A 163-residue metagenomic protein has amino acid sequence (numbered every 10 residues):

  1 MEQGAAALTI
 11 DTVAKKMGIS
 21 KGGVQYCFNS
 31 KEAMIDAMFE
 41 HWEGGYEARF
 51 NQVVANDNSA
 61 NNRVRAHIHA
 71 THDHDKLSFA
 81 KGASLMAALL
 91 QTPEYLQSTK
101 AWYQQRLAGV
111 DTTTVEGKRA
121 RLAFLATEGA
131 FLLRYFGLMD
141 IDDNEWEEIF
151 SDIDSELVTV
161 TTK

Functional and structural regions predicted by a protein language model:
E2, K16, A33-N56, N62-A70 (+3 more regions): Alpha-helical structural segments
E2-A33: Helix-turn-helix
A5, Y26, A55, A87-Q91 (+1 more regions): Amphipathic alpha-helical interaction elements
M38, T71, L89-L90, A130 (+1 more regions): Generic structural signal for hydrophobic core residues of well-folded globular domains
Q52-Q97: Helical hydrophobic small-molecule/effector-binding pocket
P93-K100, Q104-K163: Hydrophobic/aromatic-rich alpha-helical bundle segments in the mid-to-C-terminal region
